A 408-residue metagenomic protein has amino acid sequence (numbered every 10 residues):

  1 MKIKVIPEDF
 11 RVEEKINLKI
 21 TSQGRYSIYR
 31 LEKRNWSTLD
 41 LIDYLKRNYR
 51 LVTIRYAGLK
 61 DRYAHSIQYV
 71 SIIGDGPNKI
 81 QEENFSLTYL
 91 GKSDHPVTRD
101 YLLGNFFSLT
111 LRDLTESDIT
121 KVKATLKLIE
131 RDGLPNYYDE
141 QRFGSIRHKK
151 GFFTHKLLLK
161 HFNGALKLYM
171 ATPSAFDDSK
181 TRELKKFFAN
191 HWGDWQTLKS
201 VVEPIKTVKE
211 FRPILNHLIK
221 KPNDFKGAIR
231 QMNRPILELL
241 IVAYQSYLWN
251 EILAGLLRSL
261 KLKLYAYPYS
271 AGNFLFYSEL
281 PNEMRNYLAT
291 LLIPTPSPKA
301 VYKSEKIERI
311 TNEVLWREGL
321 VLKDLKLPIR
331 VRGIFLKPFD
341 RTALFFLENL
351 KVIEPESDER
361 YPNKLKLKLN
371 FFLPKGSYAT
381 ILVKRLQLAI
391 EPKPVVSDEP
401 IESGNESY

Functional and structural regions predicted by a protein language model:
M1-Y26, E32-N35, Y44-P362, K366-N370 (+2 more regions): Extended, charged/glycine-rich binding lobes that contact polyanionic ligands
T38-D40: Alpha/propeptide regions of enzymes that mature by internal proteolysis
